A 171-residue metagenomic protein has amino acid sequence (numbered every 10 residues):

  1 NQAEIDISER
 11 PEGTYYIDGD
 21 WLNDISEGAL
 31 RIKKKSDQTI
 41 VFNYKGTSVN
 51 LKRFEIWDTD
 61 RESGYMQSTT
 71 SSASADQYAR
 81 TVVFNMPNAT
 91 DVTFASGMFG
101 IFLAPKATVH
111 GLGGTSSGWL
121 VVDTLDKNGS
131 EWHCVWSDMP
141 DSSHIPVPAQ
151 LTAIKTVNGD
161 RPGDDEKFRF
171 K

Functional and structural regions predicted by a protein language model:
N1-I145: Long, polar low-complexity repeats
P146-K171: Solvent-exposed loop/turn and edge beta-strand elements of beta-rich ligand-binding domains
